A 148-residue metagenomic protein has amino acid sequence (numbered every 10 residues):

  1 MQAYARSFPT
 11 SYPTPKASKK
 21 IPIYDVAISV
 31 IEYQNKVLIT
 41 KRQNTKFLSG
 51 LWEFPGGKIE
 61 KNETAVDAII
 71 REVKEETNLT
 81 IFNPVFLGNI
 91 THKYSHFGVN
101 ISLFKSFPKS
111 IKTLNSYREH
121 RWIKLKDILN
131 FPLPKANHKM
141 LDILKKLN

Functional and structural regions predicted by a protein language model:
A3-E53, I81-F82, P108: N-terminal strand-loop-strand
K19-K20, T45, I90-I101: Acidic pyrophosphate-coordinating catalytic loop
Y24-I28, G98-L103: Short hydrophobic/aromatic beta-strand or adjacent loop that forms the aromatic wall/cage of a ligand/substrate-binding
V26-A27, T64, R118: Short loop/turn microsegments at loop-to-beta-strand junctions
E53, G98, R121-W122: Short aromatic/basic micro-patch
F54-L87: The catalytic Nudix box helix
P55, K61, K105, K146-N148: Functional cleft and adjacent loop/helix regions within the main domain that mediate ligand binding or catalysis
L103-F107, K112-K145: NUDIX/MutT-family hydrolases
